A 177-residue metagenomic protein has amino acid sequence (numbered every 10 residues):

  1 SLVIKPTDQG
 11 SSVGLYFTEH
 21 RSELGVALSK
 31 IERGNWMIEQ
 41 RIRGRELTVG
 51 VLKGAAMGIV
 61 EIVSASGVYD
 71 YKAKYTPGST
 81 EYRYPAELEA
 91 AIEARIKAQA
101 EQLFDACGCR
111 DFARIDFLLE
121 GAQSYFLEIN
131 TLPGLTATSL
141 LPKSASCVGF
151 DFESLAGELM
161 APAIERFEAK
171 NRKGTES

Functional and structural regions predicted by a protein language model:
S1-V26: Conserved anion/nucleotide-ligand pocket segment
L2-V3, N35-I38, F112-R114: A short linear hydrophobic-aromatic micro-motif
E19-A98, L119, Q123-Y125: Phosphate-binding site of ATP-dependent enzymes
Q40, F104-A137, A145: Conserved metal-phosphate-binding beta-hairpin within the catalytic cores of diverse ATP-dependent phosphoryl-transfer
E61-A113, S144-S177: Active-site "cap" helix and flanking loop/linker of ATP-utilizing ligase/carboxylase catalytic domains
V68, T136-L140: Cytochrome P450 core scaffold surrounding the K-helix E-X-X-R motif and the conserved "meander" helix-loop region
